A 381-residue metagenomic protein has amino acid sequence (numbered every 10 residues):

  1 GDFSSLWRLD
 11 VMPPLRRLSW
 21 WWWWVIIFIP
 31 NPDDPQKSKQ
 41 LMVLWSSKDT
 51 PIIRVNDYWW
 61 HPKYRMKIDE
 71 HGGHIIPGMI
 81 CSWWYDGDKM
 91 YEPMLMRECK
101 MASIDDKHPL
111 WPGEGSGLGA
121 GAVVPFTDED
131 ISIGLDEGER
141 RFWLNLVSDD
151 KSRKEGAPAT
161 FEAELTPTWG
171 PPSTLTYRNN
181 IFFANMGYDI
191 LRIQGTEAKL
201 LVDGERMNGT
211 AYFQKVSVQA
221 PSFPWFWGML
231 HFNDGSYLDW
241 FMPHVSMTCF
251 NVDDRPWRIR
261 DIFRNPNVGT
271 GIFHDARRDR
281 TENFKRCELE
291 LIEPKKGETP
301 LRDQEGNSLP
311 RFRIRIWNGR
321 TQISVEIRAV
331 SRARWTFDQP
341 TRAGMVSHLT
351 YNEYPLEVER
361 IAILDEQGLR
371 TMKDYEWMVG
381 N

Functional and structural regions predicted by a protein language model:
G1-N381: Structured soluble/peripheral alpha/beta segments that form catalytic or ligand/cofactor-binding pockets
